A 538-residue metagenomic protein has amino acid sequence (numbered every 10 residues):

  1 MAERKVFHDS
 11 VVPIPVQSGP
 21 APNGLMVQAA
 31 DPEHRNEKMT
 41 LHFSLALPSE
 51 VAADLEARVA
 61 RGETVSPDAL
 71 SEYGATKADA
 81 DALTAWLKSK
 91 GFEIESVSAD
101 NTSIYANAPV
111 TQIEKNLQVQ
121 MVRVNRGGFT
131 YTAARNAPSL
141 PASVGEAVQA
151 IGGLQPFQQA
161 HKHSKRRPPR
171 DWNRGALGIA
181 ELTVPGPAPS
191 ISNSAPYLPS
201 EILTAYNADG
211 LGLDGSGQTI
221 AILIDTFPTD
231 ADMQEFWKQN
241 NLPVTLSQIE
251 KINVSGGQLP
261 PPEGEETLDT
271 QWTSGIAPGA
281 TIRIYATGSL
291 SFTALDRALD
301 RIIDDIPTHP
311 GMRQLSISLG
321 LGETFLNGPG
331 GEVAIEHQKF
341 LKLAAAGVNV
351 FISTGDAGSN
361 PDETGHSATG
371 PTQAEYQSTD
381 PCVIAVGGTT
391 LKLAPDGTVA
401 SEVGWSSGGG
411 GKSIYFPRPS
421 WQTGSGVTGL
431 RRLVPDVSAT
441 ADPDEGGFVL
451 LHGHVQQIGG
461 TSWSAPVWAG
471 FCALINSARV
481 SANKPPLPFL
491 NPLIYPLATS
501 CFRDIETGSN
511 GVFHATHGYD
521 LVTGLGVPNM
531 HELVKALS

Functional and structural regions predicted by a protein language model:
A2-V97, Y105, V110-A385, S413-G460 (+4 more regions): Substrate-binding/charge-relay-adjacent region of secreted/lumenal peptidase catalytic domains
G256, G397, G453-V455, G511 (+1 more regions): Detector for glycine-centered tight turns/loop "hinges" at secondary-structure junctions
L343, V383, L393-V399, W468-N476 (+1 more regions): Predominantly extracellular beta-rich ligand-binding scaffolds that present long acidic/polar faces for carbohydrate
P381-P417: Polar, glycine-rich mid-to-C-terminal structural blocks that act as macromolecule-binding/assembly scaffolds
L393-A394, G518, V527: Secreted, periplasmic, or luminal enzymes acting at the cell surface/secretory milieu
G424-S425, I475-L521: An often Trp-containing, charged/polar helix-loop segment at the C-terminal end of enzyme catalytic cores
